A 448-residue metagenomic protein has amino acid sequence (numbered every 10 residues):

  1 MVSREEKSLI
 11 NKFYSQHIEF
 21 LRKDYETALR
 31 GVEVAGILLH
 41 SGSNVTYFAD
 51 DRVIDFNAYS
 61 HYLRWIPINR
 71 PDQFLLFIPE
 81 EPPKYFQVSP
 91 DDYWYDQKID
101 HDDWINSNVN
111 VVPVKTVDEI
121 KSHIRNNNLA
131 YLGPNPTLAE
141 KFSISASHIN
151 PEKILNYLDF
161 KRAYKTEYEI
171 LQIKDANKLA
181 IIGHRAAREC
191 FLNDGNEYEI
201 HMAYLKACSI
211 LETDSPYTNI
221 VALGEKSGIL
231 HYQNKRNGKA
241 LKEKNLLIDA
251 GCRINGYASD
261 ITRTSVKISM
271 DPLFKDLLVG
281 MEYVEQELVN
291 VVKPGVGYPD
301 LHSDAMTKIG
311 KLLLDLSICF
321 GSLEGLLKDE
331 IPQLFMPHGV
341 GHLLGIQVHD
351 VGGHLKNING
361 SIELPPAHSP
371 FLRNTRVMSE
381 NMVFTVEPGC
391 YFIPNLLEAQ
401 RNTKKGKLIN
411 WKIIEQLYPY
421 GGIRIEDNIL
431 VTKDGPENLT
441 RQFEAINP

Functional and structural regions predicted by a protein language model:
M1-P448: Active-site neighborhoods and metal-handling regions in enzymes and metal-associated proteins
